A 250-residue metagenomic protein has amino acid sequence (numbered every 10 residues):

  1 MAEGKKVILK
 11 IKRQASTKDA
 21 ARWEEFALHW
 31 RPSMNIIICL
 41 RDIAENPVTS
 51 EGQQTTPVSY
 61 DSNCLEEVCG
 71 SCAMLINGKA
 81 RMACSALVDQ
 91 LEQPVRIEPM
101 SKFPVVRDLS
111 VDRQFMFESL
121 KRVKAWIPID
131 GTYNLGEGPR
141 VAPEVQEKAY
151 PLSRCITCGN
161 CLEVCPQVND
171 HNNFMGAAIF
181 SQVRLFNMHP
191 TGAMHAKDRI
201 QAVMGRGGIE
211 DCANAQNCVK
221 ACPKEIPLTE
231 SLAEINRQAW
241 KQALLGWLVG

Functional and structural regions predicted by a protein language model:
E3-L9: Short structural boundary motif marking the start of a folded domain
I8, W23, N46-V48: Beta-strand-dominated extracellular/periplasmic modules and repeats in secreted or surface-exposed proteins
S16-A21: Short N-terminal binding/cap micro-motifs at the start of the first secondary-structure element
R22-N35: Short, contiguous acidic and Ser/Thr-rich linear segments
M34-T56, V95-G250: Ferredoxin-type iron-sulfur electron-transfer modules in oxidoreductases and energy-metabolism complexes
S62-E66: Serine/threonine-rich, repeat-prone extracellular segments and beta-strand-based repeat modules of secreted/surface
I76-E98: Glycine-rich phosphate/adenylate-binding loop and adjacent beta-alpha elements of nucleotide- or dinucleotide-binding
